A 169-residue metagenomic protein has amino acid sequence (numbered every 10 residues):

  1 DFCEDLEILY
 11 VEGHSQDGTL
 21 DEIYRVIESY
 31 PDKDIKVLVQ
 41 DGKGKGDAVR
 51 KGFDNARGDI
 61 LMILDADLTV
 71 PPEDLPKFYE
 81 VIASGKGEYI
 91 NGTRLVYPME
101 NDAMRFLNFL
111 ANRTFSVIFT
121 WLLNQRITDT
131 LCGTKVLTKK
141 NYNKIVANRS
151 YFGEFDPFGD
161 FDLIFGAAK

Functional and structural regions predicted by a protein language model:
D1-D5: Short, acidic, metal-binding catalytic loop of nucleotide-sugar glycosyltransferases
L6-Y10, L20-N55: Conserved donor nucleotide-binding strand/loop of the catalytic core
E12-D21, L68: A conserved acidic beta->alpha catalytic loop
Q40-N55, I60, P72-E154: Acceptor/aglycone-binding surface of glycosyltransferases and processive sugar-polymer synthases
I82, L163, A167-A168: Hydrophobic residues within well-ordered alpha-helices
E154-L163: Acidic donor-binding loop at a coil-to-helix junction in glycosyltransferase catalytic cores that engages
